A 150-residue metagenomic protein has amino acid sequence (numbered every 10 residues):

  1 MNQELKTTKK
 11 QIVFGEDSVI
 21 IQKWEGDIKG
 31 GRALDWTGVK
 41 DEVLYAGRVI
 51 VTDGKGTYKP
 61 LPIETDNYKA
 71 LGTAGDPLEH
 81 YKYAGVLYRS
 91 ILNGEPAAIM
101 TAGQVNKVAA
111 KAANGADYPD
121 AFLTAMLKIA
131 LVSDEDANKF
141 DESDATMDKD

Functional and structural regions predicted by a protein language model:
M1-D150: Surface-exposed, low-hydrophobicity beta-strand/loop segments enriched in small/polar/acidic residues
